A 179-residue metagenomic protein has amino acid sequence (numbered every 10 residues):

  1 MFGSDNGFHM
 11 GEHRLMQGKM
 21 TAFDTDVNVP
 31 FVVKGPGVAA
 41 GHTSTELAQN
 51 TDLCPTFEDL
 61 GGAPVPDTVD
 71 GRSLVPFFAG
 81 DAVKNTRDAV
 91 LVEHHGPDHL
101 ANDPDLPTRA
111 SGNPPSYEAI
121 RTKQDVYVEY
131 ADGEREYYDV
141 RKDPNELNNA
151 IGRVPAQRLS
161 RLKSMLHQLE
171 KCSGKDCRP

Functional and structural regions predicted by a protein language model:
M1-H42, Q49, L100: Histidine-centered active-site microenvironments of extracellular/periplasmic hydrolases and transferases
N6-E12, A39, T51-C54, G61-E136 (+4 more regions): C-terminal cap/loop subdomain of S1 sulfatases and analogous C-terminal strand-loop tails that border
L15, D132, A150-G152: Residue-level structural signal for beta-strand termini and adjacent loop
G37-A48, L60-P66, E146-R153: Active-site rim elements
D143: Intrinsically disordered, low-complexity polar regions and short flexible loop motifs
L166: Short amphipathic alpha-helical/adjacent loop interface patches that line ligand and macromolecule-binding sites
